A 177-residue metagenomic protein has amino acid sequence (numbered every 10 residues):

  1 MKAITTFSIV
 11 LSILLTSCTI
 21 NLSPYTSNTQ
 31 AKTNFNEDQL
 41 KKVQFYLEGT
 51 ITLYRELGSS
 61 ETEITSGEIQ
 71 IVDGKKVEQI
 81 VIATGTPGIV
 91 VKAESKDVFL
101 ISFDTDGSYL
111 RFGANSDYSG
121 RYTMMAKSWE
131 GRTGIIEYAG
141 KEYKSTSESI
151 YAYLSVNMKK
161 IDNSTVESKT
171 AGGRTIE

Functional and structural regions predicted by a protein language model:
M1-S8: Positively charged n-region of N-terminal signal peptides that target proteins for export
L14-S17: C-terminal motif of bacterial Sec signal peptides marking the signal peptidase cleavage site
T19-L22: Bacterial signal peptide processing site
Y25-E48: Post-signal peptide N-terminal segment of mature Sec-exported envelope proteins
L40-K42, A83-G85, K96-V98, S119 (+3 more regions): Extracytoplasmic
T50-V77: Mixed-charge, low-complexity intrinsically disordered segments
G74-D117: Mid-length scaffold segments of soluble, non-membrane domains
A126-E177: C-terminal partner/receptor-binding element of secreted or periplasmic proteins
